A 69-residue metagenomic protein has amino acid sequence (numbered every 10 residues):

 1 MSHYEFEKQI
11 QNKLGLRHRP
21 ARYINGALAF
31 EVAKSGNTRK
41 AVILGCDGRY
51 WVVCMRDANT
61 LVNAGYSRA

Functional and structural regions predicted by a protein language model:
M1-Y4, S67-A69: Short intrinsically disordered terminal tails
S2-N12: Conserved, structured core segments of small domains
Q11-K40, S67-A69: A short, charged, amphipathic alpha-helix used as a generic interaction element across diverse proteins
A41-G45: Short beta-strand
G48-A69: A cross-kingdom feature marking charged/low-complexity
